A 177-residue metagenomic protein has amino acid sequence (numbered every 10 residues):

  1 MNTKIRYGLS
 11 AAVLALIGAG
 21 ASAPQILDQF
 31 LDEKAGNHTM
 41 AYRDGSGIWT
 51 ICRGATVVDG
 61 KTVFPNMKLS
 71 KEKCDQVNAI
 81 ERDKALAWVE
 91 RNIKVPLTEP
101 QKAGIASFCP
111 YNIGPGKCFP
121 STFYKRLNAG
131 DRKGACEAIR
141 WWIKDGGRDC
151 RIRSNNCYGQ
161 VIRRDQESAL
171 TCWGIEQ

Functional and structural regions predicted by a protein language model:
N2-R43, Q76-I80, P115-Q177: Long, amphipathic alpha-helical surface segments
L31, I51, I105: Short, conserved catalytic/metal-binding motifs centered on acidic residues
G36, C52-G54, N66, G114: Glycine-centered flexibility motif
R43-F64: Substrate-binding/active-site groove segments that recognize and process beta-1,4-linked N-acetyl-hexosamine
A55-V57, C109, I139: A mature extracytoplasmic/lumenal domain signature
V63-P120, Y124, N128, R132 (+2 more regions): Alpha-helical segment that forms one wall of the substrate-binding/catalytic cleft in peptidoglycan-active domains
